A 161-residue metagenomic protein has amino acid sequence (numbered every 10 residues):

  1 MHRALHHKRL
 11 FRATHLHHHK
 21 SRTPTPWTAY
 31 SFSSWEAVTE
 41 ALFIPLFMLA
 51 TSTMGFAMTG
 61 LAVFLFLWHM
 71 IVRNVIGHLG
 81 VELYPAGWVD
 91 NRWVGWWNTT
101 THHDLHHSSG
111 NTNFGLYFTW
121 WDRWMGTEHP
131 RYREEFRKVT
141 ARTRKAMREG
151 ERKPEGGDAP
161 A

Functional and structural regions predicted by a protein language model:
L5: Flexible, substrate/cofactor-facing loop regions flanked by secondary structure within enzyme catalytic domains
K8-A161: Cytosolic/stromal cytosol-facing helical appendages immediately following the last transmembrane segment
